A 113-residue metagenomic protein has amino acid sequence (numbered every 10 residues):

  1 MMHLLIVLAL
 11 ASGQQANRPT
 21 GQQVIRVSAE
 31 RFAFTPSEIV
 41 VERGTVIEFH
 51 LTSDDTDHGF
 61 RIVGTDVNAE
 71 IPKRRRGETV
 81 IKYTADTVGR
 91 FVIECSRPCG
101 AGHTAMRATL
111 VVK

Functional and structural regions predicted by a protein language model:
M1-V7: Sec-dependent signal peptide recognition, specifically the positively charged N-region followed immediately by
L8-K113: Extracytoplasmic copper-binding redox domains, predominantly the cupredoxin/blue-copper superfamily
